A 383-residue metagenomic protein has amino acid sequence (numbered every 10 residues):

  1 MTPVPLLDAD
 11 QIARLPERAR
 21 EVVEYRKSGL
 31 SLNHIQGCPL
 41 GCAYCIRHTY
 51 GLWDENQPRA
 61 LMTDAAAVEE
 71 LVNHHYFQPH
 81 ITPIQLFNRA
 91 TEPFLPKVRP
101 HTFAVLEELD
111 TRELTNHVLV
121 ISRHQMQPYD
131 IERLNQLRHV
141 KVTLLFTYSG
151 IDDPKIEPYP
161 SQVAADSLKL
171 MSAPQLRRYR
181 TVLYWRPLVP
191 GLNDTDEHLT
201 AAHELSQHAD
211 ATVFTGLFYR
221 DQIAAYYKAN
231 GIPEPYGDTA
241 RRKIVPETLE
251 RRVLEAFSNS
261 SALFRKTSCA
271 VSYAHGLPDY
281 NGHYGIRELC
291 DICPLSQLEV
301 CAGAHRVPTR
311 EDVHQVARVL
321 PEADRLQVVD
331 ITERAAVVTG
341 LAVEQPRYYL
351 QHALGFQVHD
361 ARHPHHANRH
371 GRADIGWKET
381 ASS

Functional and structural regions predicted by a protein language model:
T2-L15, A19, A224-S383: C-terminal accessory extensions appended to soluble enzyme cores
T2-T143, L341-P346, L350-S383: Conserved Radical SAM active-site core
Y25, Y44, Y50, Y76 (+14 more regions): Sequence-level detector for tyrosine residue identity
L40-A43, H203, R251, E255: A broad, structural surface signal
R47-Y50, E92, L188, S258 (+1 more regions): Residue-level marker of positions within ordered structural domains that often coincide with functionally constrained
E55, L119, F214, K266-S268: Residue-level detector of family-conserved "landmark" positions at structurally sensitive sites
A67-L249: Conserved AdoMet/S-adenosylmethionine-binding subsite of the radical SAM
